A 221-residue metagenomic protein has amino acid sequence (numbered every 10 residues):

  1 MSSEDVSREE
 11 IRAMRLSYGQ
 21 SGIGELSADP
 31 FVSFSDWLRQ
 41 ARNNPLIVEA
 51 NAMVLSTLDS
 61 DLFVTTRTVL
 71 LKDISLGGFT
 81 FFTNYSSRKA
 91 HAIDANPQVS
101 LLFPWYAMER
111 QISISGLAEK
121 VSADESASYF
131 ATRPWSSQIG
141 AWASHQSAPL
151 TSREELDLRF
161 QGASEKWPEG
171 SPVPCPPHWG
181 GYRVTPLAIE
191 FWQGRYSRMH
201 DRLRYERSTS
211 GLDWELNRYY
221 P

Functional and structural regions predicted by a protein language model:
M1-P221: Binding-site signature for planar aromatic cofactors or substrates
